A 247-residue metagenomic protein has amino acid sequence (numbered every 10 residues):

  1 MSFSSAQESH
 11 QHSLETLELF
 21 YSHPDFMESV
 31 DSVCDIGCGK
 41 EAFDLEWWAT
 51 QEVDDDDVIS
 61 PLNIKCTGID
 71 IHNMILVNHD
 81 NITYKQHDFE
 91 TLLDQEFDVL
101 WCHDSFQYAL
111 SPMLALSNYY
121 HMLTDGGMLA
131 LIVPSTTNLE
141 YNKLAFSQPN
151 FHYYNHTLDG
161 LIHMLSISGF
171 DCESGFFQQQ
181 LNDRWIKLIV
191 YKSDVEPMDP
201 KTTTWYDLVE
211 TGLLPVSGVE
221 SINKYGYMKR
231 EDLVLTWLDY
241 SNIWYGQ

Functional and structural regions predicted by a protein language model:
M1-L92, T202-Q247: Conserved N-terminal segment of class I S-adenosyl-L-methionine
W101: A conserved beta-strand element that flanks and buttresses the S-adenosyl-L-methionine
D104-Q107: Short catalytic micro-motifs in class I SAM-dependent methyltransferases
M113-M128: A short glycine-rich, Lys/Arg-flanked "PGG" loop and its adjoining helix->strand segment in the class I
L131-Y153: Short, glycine-/aromatic-enriched active-site segment of Class I SAM-dependent methyltransferases
Y153-S168: Short alpha-helix
F170-L181: Conserved S-adenosyl-L-methionine
D183-I189: Short hydrophobic/aromatic beta-strand or adjacent loop that forms the aromatic wall/cage of a ligand/substrate-binding
